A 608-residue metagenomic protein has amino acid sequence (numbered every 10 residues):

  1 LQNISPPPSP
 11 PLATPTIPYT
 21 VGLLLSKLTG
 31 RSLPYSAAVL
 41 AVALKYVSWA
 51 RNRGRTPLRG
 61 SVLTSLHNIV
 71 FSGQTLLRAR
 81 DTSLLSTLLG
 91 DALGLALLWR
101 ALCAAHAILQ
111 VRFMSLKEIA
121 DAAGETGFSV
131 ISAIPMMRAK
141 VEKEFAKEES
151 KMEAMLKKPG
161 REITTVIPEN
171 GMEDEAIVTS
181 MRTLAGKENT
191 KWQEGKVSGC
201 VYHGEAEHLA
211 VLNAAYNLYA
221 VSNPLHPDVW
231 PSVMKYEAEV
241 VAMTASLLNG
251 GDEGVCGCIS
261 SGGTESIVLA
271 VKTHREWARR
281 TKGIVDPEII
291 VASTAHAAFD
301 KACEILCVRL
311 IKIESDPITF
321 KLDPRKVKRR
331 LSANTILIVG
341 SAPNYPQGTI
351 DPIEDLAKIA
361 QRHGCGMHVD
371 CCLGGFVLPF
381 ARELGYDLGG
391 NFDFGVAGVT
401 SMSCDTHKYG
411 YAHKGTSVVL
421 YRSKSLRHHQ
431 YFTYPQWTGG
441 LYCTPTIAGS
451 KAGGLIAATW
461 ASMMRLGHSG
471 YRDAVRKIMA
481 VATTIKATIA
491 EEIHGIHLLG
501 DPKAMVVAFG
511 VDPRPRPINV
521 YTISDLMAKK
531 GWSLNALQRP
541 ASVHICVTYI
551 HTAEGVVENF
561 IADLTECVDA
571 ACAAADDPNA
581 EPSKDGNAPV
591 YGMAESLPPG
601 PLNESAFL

Functional and structural regions predicted by a protein language model:
Q2-M234, A238-A242, S246, R472 (+4 more regions): Non-catalytic terminal extensions of PLP-dependent enzymes
V229-V233, G257-T264, V291-S293, G500 (+1 more regions): Active-site nucleophile and cofactor-binding loops and adjacent substrate-binding regions of central metabolic enzymes
E237, V241-A242, G254-I284, A297-A302: Conserved beta-loop-alpha segment that forms the PLP phosphate-binding cup at the N-terminus of a helix
A278-A333: PLP-dependent aminotransferase-like
F320-V369: Active-site phosphate-binding strand-loop segment of PLP-dependent enzymes
P324-K328, I350-R362, G374-S401: Active-site pre-lysine segment of PLP-dependent enzymes
F380-R516, L597-G600: Active-site C-terminal subdomain of aminotransferase-like
